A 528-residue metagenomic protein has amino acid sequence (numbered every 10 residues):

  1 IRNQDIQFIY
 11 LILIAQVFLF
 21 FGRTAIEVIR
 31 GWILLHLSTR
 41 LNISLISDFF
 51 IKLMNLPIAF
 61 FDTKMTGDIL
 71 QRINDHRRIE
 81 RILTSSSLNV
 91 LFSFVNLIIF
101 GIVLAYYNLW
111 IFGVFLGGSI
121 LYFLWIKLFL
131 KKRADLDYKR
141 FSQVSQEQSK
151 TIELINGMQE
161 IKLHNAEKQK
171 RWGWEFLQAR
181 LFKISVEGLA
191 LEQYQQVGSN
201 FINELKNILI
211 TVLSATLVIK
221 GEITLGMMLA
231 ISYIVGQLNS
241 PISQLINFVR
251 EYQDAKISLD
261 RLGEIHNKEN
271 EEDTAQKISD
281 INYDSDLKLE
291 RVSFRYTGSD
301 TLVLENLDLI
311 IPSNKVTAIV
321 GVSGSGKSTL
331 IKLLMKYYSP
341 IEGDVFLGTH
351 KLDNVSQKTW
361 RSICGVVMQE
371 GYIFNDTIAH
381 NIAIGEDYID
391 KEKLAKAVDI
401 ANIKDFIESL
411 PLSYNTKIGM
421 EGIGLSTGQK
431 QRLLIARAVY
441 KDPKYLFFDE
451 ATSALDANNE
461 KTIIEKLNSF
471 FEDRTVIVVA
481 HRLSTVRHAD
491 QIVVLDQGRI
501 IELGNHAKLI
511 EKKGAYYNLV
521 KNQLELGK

Functional and structural regions predicted by a protein language model:
R2-N42, I51, D62, G113-W125 (+2 more regions): Transmembrane-helix motif of ABC transporter permease domains
L11-I12, Q16, L34, E80-S93 (+5 more regions): Alpha-helical segments in transporter systems
L11-V28, N89-Y138, I210-I223, S240: Transmembrane helices of ABC transporter permease
L35, E147, K162-A166, A190 (+1 more regions): Cytosolic ends of transmembrane helices, especially the final helix of ABC transmembrane type-1 domains
I51-K52, L56-D68, K139-A190, Q196 (+2 more regions): Loop segments that connect adjacent transmembrane helices in multi-pass transporters
I58, I79, E160, K268-E271 (+2 more regions): Hydrophobic patch in the ABC ATPase nucleotide-binding domain
N270-N282: Pre-NBD coupling/linker segments of ABC/ABC-like ATPases
D280-K528: ABC-type nucleotide-binding domain
